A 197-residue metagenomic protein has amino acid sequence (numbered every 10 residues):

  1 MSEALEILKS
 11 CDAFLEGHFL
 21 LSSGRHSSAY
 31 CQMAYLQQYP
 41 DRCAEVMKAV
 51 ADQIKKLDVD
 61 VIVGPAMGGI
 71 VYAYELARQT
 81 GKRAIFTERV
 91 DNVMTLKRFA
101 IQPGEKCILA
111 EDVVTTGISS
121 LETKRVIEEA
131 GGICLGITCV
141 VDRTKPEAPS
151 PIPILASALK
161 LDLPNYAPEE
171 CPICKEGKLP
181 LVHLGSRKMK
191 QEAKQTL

Functional and structural regions predicted by a protein language model:
M1-L197: PRPP-associated nucleotide enzymes
